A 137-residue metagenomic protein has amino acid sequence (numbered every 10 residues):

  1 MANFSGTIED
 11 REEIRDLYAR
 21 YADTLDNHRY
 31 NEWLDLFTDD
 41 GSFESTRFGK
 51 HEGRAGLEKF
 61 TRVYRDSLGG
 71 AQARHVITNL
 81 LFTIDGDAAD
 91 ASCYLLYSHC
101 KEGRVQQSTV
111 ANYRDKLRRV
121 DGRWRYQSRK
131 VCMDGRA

Functional and structural regions predicted by a protein language model:
M1-N27, N31-D35: Short, low-complexity N-terminal intrinsically disordered segments enriched in polar/charged residues
S5, A22-D23, S67-G70, E102: Short helix-to-loop capping/linker segments positioned immediately adjacent to catalytic or ligand/cofactor-binding
D16-L17, I77, N112: Short, conserved clusters of charged catalytic residues that mark active-site and nucleotide-handling motifs
Y30-L95: A solvent-exposed, acidic/Ser-Thr-rich amphipathic alpha-helical stretch
F37, F43, C100, R136-A137: Outer-membrane beta-barrel domain signature
D90, V110-A137: Short beta-strand edge/turn micro-motifs at domain boundaries
L95-K101, R119: Beta-strand elements of well-folded, non-transmembrane domains
V105-Q106: Replace "Gram-negative outer membrane beta-barrel proteins" with "bacterial and organellar outer membrane beta-barrel
